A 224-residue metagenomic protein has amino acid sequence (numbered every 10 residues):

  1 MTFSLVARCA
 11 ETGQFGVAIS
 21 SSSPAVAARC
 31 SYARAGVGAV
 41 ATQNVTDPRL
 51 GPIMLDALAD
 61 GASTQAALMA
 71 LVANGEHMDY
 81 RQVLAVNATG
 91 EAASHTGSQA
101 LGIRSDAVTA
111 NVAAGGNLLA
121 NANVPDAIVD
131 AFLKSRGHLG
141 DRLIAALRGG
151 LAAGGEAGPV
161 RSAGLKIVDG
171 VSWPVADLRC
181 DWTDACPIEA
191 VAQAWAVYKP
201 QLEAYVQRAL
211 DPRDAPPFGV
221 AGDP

Functional and structural regions predicted by a protein language model:
M1-P224: N-terminal nucleophile
